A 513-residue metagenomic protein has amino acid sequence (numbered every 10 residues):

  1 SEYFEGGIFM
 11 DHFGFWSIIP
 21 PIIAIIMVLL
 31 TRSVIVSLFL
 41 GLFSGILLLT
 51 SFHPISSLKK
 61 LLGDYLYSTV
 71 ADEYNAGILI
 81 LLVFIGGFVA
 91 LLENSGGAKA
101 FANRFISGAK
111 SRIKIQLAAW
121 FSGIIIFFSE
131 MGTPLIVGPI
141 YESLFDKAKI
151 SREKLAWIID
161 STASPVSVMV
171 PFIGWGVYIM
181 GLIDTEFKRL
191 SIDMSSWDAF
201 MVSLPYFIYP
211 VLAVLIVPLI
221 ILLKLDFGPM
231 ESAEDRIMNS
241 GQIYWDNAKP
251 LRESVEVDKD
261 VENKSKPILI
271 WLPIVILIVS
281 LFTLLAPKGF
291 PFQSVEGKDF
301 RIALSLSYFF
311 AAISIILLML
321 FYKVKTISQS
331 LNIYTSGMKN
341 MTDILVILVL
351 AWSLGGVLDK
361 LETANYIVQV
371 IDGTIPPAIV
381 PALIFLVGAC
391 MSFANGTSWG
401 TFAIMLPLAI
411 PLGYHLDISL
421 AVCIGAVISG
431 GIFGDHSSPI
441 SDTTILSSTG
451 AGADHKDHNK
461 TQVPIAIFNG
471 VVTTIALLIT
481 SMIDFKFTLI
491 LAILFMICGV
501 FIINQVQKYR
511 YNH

Functional and structural regions predicted by a protein language model:
S1-F9: Short, Lys/Arg-enriched N-terminal segments with co-localized hydrophobic residues within the first ~10-30 amino acids
F9-G87, A100, R104-G108, I276-L350 (+2 more regions): Hydrophobic transmembrane alpha-helices of multi-pass solute/ion transporters
M10, T50-V70, V177-Y206, F227-E262 (+2 more regions): Inter-helical loop and helix-membrane interface segments of multi-pass membrane transporters/permeases
P20-L30, G41-L48, L81-A90, S122-I126 (+9 more regions): Hydrophobic core segments of alpha-helical transmembrane domains in multi-pass membrane transport and ion-translocation
I55-A156, V324-H415: Membrane-embedded alpha-helical segments and adjacent helix-loop junctions characteristic of multi-pass solute
I106-D193, W197, A394-F433, T443-N459 (+1 more regions): Hydrophobic transmembrane alpha-helices that form the pore/transport pathway of multi-pass ion and small-solute
L144-S240, V261-I268, T444-V500: Membrane-core helix-loop-helix motifs of multi-pass transport proteins
A213-G297, F309-N332, G450, D454-V463 (+2 more regions): Long, contiguous bundles of hydrophobic transmembrane helices that form the permeation core of multi-pass
